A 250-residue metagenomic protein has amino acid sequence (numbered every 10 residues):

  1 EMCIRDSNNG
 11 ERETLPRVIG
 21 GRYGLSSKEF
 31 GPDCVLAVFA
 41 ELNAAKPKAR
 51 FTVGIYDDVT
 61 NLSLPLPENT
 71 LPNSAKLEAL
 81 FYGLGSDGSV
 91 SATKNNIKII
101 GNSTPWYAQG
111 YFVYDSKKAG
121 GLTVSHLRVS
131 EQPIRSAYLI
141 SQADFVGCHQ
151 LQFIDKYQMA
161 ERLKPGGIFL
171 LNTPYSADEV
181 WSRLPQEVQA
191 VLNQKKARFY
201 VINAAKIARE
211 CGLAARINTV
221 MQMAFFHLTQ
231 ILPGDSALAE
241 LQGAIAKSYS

Functional and structural regions predicted by a protein language model:
E1, R5-E11, S27, A75-G85 (+1 more regions): Active-site cofactor/cluster-binding pocket
S7-R22, K48-R50: Short, acidic/small-residue loops that bind anionic groups at enzyme active sites
R17-C34, K118: Short, conserved secondary-structure transition motifs
S26-E78: Flexible inter-domain linker/hinge segments
